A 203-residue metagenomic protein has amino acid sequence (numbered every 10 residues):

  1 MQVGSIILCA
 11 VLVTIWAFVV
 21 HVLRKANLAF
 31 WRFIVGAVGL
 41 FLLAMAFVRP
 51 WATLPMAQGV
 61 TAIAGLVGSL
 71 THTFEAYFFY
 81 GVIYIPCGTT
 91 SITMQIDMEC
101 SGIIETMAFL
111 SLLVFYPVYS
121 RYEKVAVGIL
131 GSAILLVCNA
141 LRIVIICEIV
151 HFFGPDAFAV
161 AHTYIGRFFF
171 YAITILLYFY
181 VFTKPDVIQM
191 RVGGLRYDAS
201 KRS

Functional and structural regions predicted by a protein language model:
M1-S203: Hydrophobic N-terminal alpha-helices or hydrophobic patches in metabolic proteins across all domains of life
